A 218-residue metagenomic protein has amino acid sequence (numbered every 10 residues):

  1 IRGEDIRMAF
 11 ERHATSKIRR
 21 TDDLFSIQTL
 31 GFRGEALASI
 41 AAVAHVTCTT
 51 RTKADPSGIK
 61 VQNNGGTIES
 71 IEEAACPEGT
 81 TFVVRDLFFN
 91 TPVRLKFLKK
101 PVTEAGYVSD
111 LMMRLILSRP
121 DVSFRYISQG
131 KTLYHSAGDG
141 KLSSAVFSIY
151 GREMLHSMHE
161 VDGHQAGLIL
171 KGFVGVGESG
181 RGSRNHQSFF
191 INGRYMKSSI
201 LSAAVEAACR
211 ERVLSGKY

Functional and structural regions predicted by a protein language model:
I1-Y218: N-terminal phosphate-binding caps/lids of nucleotide- and nucleic-acid-binding domains
